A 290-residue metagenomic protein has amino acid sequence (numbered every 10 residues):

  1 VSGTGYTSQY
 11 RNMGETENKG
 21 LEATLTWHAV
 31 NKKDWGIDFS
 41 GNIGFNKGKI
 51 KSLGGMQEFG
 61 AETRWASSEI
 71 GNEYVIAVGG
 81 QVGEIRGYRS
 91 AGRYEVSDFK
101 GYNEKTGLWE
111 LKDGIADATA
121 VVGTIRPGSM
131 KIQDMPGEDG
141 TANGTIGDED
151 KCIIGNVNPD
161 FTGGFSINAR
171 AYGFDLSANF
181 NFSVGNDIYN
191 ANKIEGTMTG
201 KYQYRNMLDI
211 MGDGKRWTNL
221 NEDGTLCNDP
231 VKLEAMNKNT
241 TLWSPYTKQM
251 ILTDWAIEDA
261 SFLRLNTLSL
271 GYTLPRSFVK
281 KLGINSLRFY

Functional and structural regions predicted by a protein language model:
V1-Y6, G54-R64, K193-Y202: Flexible, surface-exposed loop regions and adjacent strand-edge segments of Gram-negative outer-membrane beta-barrel
S2-S8, T141-D148, T240-T253: Flexible, solvent-exposed coil segments and beta strand-coil junctions, predominantly the extracellular/periplasmic
T4-T7, E15-L21, W35, I43-K49 (+3 more regions): Transmembrane beta-barrel architecture of outer-membrane proteins
T7, N31, K47-L53, V184-N190 (+1 more regions): Gram-negative outer-membrane beta-barrel proteins
T7-T16, S52-G54, E73-G79, D150-N156 (+2 more regions): Extracellular/periplasm-exposed beta-strand and loop segments of Gram-negative cell-envelope proteins, dominated by
R11, E17, H28-I153, M207-K232: Conserved small-residue
L21-A29, I37-F45, G163-A169, F174-F182 (+2 more regions): Membrane-embedded beta-strands that build the outer-membrane beta-barrel scaffold
G185-R288: Extracytoplasmic gating/loop element in the C-terminal half of outer-membrane beta-barrel translocons and assembly
